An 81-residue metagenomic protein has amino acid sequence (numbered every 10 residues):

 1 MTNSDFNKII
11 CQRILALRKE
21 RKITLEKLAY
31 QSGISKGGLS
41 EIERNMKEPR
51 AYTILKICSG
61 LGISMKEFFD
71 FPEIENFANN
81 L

Functional and structural regions predicted by a protein language model:
M1, F69-L81: Short, charged recognition helix plus adjacent turn of helix-turn-helix-like nucleic-acid-binding domains
M1-E20: A short, Lys/Arg-rich alpha-helix, primarily the initiator
K19, G33, R44-M46, E73: Residue-level detection of the helix-turn-helix DNA-binding "recognition helix"
K19, Y30, S59: Alpha-helical residues within the helix-turn-helix
R21, R50: Flexible coil/turn residues that form the inter-helical turn or adjacent wing/linker of helix-turn-helix
K22-E41: Short alpha-helical DNA-recognition segment
Y52-E67: DNA major-groove recognition helix of helix-turn-helix/homeodomain DNA-binding modules
